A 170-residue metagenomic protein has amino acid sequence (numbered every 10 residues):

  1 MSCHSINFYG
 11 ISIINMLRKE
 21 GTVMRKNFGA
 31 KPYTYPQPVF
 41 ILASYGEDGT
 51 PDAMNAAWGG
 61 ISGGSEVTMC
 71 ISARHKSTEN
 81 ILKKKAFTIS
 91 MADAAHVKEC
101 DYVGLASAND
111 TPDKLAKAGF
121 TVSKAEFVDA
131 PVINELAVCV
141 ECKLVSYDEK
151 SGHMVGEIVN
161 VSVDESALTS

Functional and structural regions predicted by a protein language model:
N7-E20: Short, positively charged and aromatic/hydrophobic N-terminal segments
L17-M54, G60-S170: Active-site-proximal mixed secondary-structure blocks
